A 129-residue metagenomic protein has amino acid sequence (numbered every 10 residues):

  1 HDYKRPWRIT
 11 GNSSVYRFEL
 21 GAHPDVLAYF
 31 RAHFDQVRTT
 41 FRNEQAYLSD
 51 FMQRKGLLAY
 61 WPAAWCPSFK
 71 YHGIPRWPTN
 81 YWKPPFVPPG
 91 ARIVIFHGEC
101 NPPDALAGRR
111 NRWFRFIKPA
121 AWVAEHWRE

Functional and structural regions predicted by a protein language model:
H1-D2, E19, F96-E99: Structured loops at beta-to-helix junctions and adjacent beta-edge loops in soluble globular domains
H1-G11: Conserved donor-nucleotide/metal-binding helix-loop-beta segment in metal-dependent transferases, i.e., the alpha-helix
G11-N12, G90: A generic structural signal for well-ordered coil/turn residues at beta-strand boundaries that shape enzyme active-site
S13-S14, G98: Glycine-centered flexibility sites
S14-A22: Short glycine- and hydrophobic/aromatic-rich loop-to-beta-strand nucleating segment in the catalytic cores
P24-E129: Catalytic core and acceptor-binding pocket of nucleotide-sugar-dependent glycosyltransferases
